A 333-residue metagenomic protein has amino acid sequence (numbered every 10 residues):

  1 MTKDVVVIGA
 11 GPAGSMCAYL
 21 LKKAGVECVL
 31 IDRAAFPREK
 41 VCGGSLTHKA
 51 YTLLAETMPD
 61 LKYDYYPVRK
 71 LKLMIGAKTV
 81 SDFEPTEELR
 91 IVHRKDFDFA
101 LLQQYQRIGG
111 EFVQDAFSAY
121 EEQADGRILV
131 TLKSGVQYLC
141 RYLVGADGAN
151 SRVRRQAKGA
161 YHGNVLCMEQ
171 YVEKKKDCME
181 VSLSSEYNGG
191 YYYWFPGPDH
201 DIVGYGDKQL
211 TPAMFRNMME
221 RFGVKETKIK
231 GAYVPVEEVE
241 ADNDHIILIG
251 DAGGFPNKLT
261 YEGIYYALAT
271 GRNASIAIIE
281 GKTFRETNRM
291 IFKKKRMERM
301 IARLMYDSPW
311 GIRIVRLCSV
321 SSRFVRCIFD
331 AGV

Functional and structural regions predicted by a protein language model:
M1-G11: Beta1/beta-strand and adjacent pyrophosphate-binding region of the FAD-binding site in flavoprotein oxidoreductases
G14-S15: N-terminal Rossmann-fold NAD(P) dinucleotide-binding loop
K22-V41: Glycine-rich FAD pyrophosphate-binding loop
T47-A100: A conserved beta-strand/loop capping segment in the N-terminal third of enzymes that catalyze redox or closely related
Q104-K228, E238, G254: Predominantly flavin-linked oxidoreductase catalytic cores and closely associated redox partners
A119, K208-E280: FAD/FMN-dependent oxidoreductases across multiple families
I276-G311: Active-site-proximal substrate-binding core of FAD-dependent oxidoreductases
R299-V333: C-terminal auxiliary extensions adjacent to catalytic cores
